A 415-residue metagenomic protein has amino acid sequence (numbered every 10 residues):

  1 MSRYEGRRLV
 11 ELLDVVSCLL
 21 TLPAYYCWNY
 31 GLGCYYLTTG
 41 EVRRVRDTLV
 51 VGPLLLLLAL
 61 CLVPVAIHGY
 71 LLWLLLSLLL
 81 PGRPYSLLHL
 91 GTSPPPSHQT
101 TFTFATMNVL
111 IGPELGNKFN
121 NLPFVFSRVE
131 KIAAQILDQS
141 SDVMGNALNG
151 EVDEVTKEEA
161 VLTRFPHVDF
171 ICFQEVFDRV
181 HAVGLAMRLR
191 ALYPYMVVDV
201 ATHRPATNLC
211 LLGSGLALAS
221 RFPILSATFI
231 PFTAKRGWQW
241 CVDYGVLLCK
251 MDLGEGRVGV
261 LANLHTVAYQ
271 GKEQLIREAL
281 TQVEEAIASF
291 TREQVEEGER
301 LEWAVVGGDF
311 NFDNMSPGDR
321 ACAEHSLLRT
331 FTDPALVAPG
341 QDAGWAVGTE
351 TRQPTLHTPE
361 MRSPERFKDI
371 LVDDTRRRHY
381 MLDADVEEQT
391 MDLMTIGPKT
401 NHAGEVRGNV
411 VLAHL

Functional and structural regions predicted by a protein language model:
M1-R188, T202-N208, G213: N-terminal, active-site-proximal structural segment of metallo-dependent hydrolase catalytic domains
L74, N117-N120, G184, I230-F232 (+2 more regions): Short coil/turn segments at secondary-structure boundaries
T92-F104, L212-S226, C241-T266: Beta-strand-turn-beta hairpins that frame and shape the catalytic cleft of phosphate-ester-processing enzymes
L110, F177, P223, H265-V267 (+1 more regions): Catalytic metal-binding/acid-base residues of hydrolase active sites
V198-A234: Catalytic-core segment of enzymes that process non-peptidic bonds
I230, K235-V242, C249-T281, E297: Metal-dependent phosphoester/phosphodiester hydrolase catalytic core
Q270-L415: Metal-dependent phosphoesterases centered on the DNase I-like endonuclease/exonuclease/phosphatase
